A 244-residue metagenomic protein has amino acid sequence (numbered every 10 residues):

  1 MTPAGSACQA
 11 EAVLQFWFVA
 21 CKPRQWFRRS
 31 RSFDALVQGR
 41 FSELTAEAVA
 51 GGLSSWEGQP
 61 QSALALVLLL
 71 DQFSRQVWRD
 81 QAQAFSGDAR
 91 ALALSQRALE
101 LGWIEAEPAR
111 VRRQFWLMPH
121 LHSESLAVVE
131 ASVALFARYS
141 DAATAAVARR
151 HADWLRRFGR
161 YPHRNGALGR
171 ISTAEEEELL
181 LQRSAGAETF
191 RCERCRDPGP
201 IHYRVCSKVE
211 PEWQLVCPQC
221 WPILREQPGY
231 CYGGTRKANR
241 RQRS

Functional and structural regions predicted by a protein language model:
M1-L64, L69-Q81, F85-G186: Intrinsically disordered, low-complexity activation-like regions
D71-R75, G199, P211: Short, charged/polar surface micro-motifs in flexible loops or helix N-caps
Q182-A185, I201-K208: Short, intrinsically disordered, charge-biased short linear motifs at domain edges
T189-C192, H202, Q214: Residues immediately within or flanking Cys/His clusters that coordinate Zn2+ in small zinc-binding modules
C192-C195, C217-C220: Short cysteine-rich clusters marking metal-coordination/redox-active sites
G199-H202, E226-Q227: Short, non-ligating residues that shape and space the ligands of small metal-coordination modules and catalytic
R204-Q214, L224: Short linker/helix segments within small regulatory modules
P218-S244: Short metal-binding segments enriched for Cys and/or His
